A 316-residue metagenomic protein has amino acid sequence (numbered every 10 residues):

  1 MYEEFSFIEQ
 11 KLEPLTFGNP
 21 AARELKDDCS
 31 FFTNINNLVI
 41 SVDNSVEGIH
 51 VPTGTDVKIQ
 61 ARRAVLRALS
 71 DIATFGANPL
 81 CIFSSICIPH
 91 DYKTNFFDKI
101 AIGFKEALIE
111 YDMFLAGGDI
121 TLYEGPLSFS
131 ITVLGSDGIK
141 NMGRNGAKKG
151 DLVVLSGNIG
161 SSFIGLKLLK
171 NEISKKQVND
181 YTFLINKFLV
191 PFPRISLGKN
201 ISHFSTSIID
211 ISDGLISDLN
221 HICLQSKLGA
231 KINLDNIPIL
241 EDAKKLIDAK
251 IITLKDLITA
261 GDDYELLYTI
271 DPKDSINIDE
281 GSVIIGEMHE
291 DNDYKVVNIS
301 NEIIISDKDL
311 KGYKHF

Functional and structural regions predicted by a protein language model:
M1-D56, F75, S84, I102-K105 (+1 more regions): Extreme N-terminal cap/leader segments of soluble proteins
M1-E13, H90-F114, L122-F129, L134 (+2 more regions): Glycine-/charge-enriched secondary-structure boundary and capping motifs
R23, P52-R67, D91-I102: Glycine-rich anion/phosphate-binding loops
N34-I35, S45, P79-L168, E287: Glycine-rich anion-binding loops of enzyme active sites
V39-V42, G143-G198: Short, acidic (Asp/Glu-rich) active-site segment that either coordinates a divalent metal cofactor
T55-I59, L184-P191, S207, L254-D256: Short pre-catalytic strand/loop immediately N-terminal to key active-site residues, enriched for Gly-Thr
V57-I82, I102-E110, R194, G214-Q225: Small-aliphatic-rich amphipathic alpha-helix that forms the alpha element of a beta-alpha
